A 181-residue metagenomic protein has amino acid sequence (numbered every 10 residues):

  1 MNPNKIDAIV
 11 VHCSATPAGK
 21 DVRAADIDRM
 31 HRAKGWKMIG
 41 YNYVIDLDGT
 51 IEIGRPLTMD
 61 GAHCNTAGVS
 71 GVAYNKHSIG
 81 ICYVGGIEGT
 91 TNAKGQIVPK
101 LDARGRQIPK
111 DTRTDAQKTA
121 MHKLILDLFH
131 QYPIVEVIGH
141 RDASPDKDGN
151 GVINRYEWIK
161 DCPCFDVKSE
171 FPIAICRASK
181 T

Functional and structural regions predicted by a protein language model:
M1-V10, S14, A18, D48-I51 (+3 more regions): Basic/polar, cationic surfaces and motifs that engage anionic cell-wall and phosphate/carboxylate ligands
A24-H31: Short Gly/aromatic-enriched secondary-structure transition segments
A25, M38, I51-G54, A62: Glycine-rich catalytic cores of cysteine/serine-nucleophile enzymes that process amide/ester linkages in cell-envelope
R32-G35, F129-H130: N-terminal cationic-hydrophobic initiation segments that often serve targeting/anchoring roles
A33-K34, V69-V72: Short Gly/Pro-enriched turn/cap motifs at secondary-structure boundaries
M38-G40, I134: Short secondary-structure junction motifs
Y41-I45: Short beta-strand scaffold segments in enzyme catalytic cores
M59-G68: Flexible, surface-exposed loop/gating regions in the mature catalytic domains of secreted/periplasmic hydrolases
